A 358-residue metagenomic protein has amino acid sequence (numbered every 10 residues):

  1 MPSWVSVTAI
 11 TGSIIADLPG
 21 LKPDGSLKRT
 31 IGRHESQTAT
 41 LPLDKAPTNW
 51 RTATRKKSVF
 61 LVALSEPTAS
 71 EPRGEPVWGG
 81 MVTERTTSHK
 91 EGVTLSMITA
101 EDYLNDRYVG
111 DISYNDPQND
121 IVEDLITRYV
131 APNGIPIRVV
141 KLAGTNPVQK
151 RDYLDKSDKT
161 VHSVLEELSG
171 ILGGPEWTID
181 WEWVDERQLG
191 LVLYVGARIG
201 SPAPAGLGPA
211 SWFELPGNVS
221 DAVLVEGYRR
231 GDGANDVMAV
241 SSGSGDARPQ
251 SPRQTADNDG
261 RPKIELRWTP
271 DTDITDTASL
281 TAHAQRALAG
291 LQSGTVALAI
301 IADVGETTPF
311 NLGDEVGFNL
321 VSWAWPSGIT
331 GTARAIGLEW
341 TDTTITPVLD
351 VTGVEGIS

Functional and structural regions predicted by a protein language model:
M1-P19: Polar/acidic, low-complexity leader/linker segments enriched in S/T/G and N/D
W4-S6, G170, L193-T341, I357-S358: Acidic, small/polar-enriched beta strand-loop surface segments
L18-L61, Y103-Y108, I112-P117, A299 (+1 more regions): Extracellular/virion structural assembly segments
L27-P47, E91-Y103, L168, A239 (+3 more regions): Oligomerization/assembly interface segments of phage tail-like spikes and tubes
R51-N146, S358: Surface-exposed cap/loop segments at beta↔alpha junctions
L64-M97, G317-V351: Short beta-strand and beta-hairpin "edge-sheet" elements
K90-L104, V140-D232: Short beta-strand-centered interaction patches in the first periplasmic/extracellular domains of large envelope
V122-E123, H162-L165, D236-V237, T281: Extracytoplasmic/secreted envelope proteins and their assembly/folding machinery, especially bacterial periplasmic
